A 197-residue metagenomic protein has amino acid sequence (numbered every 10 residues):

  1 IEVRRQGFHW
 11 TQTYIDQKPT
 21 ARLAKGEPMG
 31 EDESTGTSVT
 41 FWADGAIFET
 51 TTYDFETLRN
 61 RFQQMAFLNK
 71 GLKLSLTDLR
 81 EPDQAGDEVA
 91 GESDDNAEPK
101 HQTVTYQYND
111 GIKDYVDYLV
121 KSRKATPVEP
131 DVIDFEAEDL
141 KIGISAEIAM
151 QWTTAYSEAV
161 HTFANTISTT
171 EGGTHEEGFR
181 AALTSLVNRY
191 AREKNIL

Functional and structural regions predicted by a protein language model:
I1-D110: GHKL-type ATPase core
E56, Q64-M65, G71, S75-D78 (+1 more regions): GHKL/Histidine-kinase-like ATPase module
